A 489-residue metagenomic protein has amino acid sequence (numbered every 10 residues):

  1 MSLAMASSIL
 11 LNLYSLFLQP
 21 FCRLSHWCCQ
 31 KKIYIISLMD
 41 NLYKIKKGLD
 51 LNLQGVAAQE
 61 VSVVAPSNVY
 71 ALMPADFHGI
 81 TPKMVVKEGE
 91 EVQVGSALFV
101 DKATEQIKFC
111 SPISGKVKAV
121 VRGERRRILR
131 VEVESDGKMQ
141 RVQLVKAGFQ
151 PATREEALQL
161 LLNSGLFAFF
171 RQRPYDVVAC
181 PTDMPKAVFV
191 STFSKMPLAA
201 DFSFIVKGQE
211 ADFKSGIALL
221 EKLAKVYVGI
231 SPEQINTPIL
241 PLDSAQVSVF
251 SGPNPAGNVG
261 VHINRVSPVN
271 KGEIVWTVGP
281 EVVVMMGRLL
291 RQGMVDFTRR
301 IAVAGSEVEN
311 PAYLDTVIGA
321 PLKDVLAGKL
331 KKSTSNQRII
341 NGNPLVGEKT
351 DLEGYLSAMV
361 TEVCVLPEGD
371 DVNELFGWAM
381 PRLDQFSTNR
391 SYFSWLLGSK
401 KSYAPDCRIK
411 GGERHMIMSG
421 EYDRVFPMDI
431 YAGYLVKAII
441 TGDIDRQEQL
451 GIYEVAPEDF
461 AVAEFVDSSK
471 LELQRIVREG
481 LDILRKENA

Functional and structural regions predicted by a protein language model:
A4-A6: Acidic, Ala/Val/Gly-enriched low-complexity intrinsically disordered segments
C22, C28-C29: Cysteine-centered motifs
I35-V85, V100: N-terminal, Lys/Arg-enriched amphipathic/low-complexity engagement segments that precede the first folded domain
M73, K108-C110: Small beta-strand-rich domains/subdomains or short beta-sheet motifs embedded in larger alpha/beta proteins
V86-V100, A119: Short, well-structured beta-strand-loop connectors
I107, V121-D324, G328-A489: Buried, small/hydrophobic-residue-enriched core segments of structured protein domains
G115-V117: Conserved hydrophobic positions within beta-strands
